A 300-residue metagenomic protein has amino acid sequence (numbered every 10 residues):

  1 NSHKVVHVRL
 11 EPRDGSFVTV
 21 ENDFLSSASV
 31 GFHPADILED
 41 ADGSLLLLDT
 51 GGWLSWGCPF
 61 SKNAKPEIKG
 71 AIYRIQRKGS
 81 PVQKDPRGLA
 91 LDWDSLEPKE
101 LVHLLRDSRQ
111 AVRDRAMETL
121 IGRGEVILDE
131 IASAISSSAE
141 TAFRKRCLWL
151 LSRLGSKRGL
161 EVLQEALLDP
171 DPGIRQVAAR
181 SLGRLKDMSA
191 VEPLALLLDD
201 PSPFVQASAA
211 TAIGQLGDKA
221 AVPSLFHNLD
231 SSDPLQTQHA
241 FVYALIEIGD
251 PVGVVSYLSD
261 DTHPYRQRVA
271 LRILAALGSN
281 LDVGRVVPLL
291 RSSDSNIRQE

Functional and structural regions predicted by a protein language model:
N1, R9, S26-A28, L38-A41 (+11 more regions): Active-site proximal loops enriched in glycine and acidic residues that flank catalytic Cys/His/Asp and coordinate
N1-E100, I121-G122, V177: Beta-propeller domains with acidic blade repeats across secreted/periplasmic ectodomains and cytosolic WD/CNH propellers
H3-V8, D49, E125-V126, L154-G155 (+2 more regions): Membrane-interface helix-loop junctions at the exits of transmembrane helices
D23, E100, L104, V162-E165 (+2 more regions): Conserved beta-strand positions that form and line the central face of beta-propeller blades
D85-D92, Q110-R123, A142-K157, E161-L168 (+9 more regions): Structural detector for internal amphipathic alpha-helices that build alpha-solenoid repeat scaffolds
R123-E130, A134: Short, charge-rich amphipathic alpha-helical segments embedded in non-transmembrane helical bundles/solenoids
